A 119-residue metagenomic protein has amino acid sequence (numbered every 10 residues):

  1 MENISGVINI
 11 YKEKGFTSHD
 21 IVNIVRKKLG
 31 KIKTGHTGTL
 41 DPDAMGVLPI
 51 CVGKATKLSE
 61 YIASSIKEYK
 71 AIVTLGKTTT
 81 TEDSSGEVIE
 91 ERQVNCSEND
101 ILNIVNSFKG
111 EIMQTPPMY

Functional and structural regions predicted by a protein language model:
M1-Y119: Catalytic/RNA-binding core of pseudouridine synthases
